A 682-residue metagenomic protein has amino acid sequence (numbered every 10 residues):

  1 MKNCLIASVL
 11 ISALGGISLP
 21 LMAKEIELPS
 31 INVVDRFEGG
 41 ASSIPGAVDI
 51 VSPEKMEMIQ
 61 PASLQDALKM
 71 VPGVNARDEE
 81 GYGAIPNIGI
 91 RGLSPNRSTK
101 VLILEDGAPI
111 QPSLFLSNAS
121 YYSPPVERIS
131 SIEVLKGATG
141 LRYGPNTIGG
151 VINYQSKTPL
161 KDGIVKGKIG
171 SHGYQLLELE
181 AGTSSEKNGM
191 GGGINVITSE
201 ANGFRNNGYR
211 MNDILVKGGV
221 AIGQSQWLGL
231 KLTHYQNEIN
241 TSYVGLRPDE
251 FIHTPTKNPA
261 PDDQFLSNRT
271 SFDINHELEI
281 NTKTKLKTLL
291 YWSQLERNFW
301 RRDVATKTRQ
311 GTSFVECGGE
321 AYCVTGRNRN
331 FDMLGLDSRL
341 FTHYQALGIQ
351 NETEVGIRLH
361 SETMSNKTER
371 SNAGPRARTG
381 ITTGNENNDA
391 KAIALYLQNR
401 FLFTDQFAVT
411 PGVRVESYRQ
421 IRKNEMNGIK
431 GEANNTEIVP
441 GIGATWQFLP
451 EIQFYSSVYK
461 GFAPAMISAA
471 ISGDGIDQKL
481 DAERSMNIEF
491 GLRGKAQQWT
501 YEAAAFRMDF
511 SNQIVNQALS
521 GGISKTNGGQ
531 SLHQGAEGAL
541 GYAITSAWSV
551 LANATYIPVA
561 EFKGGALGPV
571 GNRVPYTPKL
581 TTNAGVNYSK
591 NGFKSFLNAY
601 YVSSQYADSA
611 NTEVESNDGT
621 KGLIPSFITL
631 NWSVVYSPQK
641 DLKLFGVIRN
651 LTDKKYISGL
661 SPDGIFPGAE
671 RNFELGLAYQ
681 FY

Functional and structural regions predicted by a protein language model:
K69-A108, P112: Extracytoplasmic beta-strand/coil segments of soluble accessory domains associated with Gram-negative outer-membrane
A108-K136, Y154-Q155: Short acidic/polar hinge/loop motifs at secondary-structure boundaries that mediate gating or recognition
S171-E200, R205-S242, D262-N281, K285: Transmembrane beta-barrel wall of Gram-negative outer-membrane proteins
L179, N188, N275-E279, K285-D303 (+4 more regions): Membrane-embedded beta-barrel scaffold of Gram-negative outer-membrane proteins
G223-S225, F331, A346-E354, R358-S361 (+6 more regions): Structural signature of Gram-negative outer-membrane beta-barrels, strongest in the C-terminal barrel of TonB-dependent
W227-T233, S267-T306, Q310-E425, E502-A503 (+1 more regions): Face-selective signature of the C-terminal outer-membrane beta-barrel domain
Q236-F251, T363-S365, R370, R419-R422 (+8 more regions): Surface-exposed extracellular loop regions of Gram-negative outer-membrane beta-barrel proteins, predominantly
L340, T404-D405, V409, S417 (+6 more regions): Gram-negative outer-membrane beta-barrel transporters
